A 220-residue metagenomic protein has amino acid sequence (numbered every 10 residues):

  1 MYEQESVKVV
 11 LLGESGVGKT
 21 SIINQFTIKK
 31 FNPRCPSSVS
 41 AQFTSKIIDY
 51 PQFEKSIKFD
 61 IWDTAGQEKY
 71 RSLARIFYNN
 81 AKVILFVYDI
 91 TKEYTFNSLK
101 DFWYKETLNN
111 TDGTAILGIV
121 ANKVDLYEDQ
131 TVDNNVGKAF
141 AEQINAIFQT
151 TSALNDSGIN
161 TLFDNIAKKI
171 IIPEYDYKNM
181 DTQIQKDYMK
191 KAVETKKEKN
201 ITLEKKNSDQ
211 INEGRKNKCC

Functional and structural regions predicted by a protein language model:
M1-G16, T20, D49-S56, G113-C220: Conserved P-loop small GTPase signature centered on TRAFAC-class small GTPases
I23-N24: Post-Walker A alpha-helix
I28-S56: Switch I (effector-binding) loop of TRAFAC-class P-loop GTPase G-domains
T44, R71-I76, T107: Conserved alpha-helical scaffold flanking the Walker A/P-loop in AAA+ ATPase domains
S56-R71: Switch II (G3) loop of P-loop NTPases
I61-W62, L85-D89, I119-N122, T150-T151: Conserved beta-strand segments of the P-loop GTPase G domain that flank and frequently precede/overlap
N79-N80, Q143: Alpha-helix C-terminal capping/helix-to-coil transition sites in glycosyltransferase folds
A81-K100, T111-G113, V124-T131: Conserved Switch II/interswitch segment of TRAFAC-class P-loop GTPases
